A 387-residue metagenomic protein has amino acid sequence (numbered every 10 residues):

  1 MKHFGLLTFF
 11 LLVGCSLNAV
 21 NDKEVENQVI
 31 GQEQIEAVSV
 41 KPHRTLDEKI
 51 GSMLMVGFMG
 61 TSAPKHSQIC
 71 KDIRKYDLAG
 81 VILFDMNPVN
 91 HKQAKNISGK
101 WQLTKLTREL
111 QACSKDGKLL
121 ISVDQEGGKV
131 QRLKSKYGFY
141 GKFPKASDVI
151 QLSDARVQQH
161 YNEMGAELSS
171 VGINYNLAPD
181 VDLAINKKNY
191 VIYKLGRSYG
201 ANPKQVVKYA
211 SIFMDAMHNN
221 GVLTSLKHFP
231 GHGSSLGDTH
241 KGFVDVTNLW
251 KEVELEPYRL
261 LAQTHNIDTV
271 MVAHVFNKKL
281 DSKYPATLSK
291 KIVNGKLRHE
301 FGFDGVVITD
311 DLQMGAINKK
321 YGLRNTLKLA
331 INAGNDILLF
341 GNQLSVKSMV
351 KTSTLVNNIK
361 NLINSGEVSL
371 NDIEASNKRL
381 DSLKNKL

Functional and structural regions predicted by a protein language model:
M1-F9: Sec-dependent signal peptide recognition, specifically the positively charged N-region followed immediately by
V13-G14: C-terminal motif of bacterial Sec signal peptides marking the signal peptidase cleavage site
L17-K75, K290, H299-E300, N318-L387: Preference for extracellular/luminal or secreted protein segments
S52, A79, K115-L119, I173-N174 (+5 more regions): Short, well-ordered coil/turn segments that N-cap beta-strands
D72, D77-Q205, G233-V246, A273-L288 (+2 more regions): Enzymes and membrane/adaptor proteins characterized by extended Gly/Ser/Thr/Asp/Glu-rich, aromatic-dotted
T107-K115, S169, S211-H218, A262 (+1 more regions): Surface-exposed amphipathic alpha-helices with a cationic face
Y209-S225, V253-I267: Phosphate/pyrophosphate-binding betaalpha-module
